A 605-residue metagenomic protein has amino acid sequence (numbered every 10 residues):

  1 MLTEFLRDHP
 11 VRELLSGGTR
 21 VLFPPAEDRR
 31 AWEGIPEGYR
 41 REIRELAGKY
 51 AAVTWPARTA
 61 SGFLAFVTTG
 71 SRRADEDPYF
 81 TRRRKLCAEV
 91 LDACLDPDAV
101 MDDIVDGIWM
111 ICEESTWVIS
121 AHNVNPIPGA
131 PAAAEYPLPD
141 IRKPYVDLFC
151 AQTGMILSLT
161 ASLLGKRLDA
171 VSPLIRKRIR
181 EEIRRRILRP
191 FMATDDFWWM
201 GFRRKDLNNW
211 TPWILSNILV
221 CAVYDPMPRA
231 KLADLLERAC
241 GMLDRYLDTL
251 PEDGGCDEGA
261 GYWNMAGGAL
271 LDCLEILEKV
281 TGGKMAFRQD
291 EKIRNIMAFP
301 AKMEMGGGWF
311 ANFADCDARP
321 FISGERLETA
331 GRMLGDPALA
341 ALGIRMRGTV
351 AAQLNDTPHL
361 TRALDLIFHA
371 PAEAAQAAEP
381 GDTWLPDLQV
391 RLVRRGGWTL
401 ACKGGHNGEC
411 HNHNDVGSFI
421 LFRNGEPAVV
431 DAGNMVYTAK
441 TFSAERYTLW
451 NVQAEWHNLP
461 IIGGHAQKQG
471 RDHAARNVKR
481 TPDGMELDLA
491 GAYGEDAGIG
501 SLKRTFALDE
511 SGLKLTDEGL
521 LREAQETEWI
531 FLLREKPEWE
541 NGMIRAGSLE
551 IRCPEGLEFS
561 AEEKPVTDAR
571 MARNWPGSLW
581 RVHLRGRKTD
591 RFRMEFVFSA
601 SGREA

Functional and structural regions predicted by a protein language model:
M1-I43, A88-C94: Extreme N-terminal leader/anchor segments
G17, G70-R82, A133-A151, D196-P212 (+6 more regions): Solvent-exposed loop and edge beta-strand segments that line ligand/cofactor-binding and catalytic clefts
A47-R58, I104-H122, I175-W199, D234-G254 (+1 more regions): Long, well-ordered core segments of solenoidal/helical folds
F80-L95, D106-M110, A151-L159: Non-membrane alpha-helical segments in proteins
V90-C94, M155-S162, V220-Y224, G268-K279: Short glycine/serine- and small hydrophobic-enriched flexible loop segments
V124-P128, A151, G343-Q353, Y437-A605: CBM-like, beta-strand-rich accessory domains located in the C-terminal region of large, secreted polysaccharide-active
E135-G259, D365-Q376: Active-site lining segments of carbohydrate-active enzymes
G267-A428, R480-P482, W575: Carbohydrate-active enzyme catalytic cores, enriched for enzymes that act on polyanionic acidic polysaccharides
